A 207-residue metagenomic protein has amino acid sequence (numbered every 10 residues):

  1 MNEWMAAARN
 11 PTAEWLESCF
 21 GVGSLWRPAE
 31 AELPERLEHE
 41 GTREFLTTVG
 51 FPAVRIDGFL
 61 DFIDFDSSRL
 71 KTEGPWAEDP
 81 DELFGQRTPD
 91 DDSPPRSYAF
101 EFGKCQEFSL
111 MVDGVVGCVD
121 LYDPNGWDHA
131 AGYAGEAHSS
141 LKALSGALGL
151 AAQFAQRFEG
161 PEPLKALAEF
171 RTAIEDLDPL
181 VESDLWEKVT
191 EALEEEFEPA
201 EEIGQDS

Functional and structural regions predicted by a protein language model:
M1-P11, V119, G146-L177, L193-S207: Membrane topogenic helices and adjacent juxtamembrane segments
M1-S109, L180, W186-S207: A surface-exposed partner-binding patch
K71, F84, K142-S145, A168: Compositionally biased amphipathic helical and low-complexity segments enriched in hydrophobic
S97-Y98, L110, W127-A130, A134 (+2 more regions): Polyanion-engaging groove/track-forming segments
V116-G160: Compact, glycine/acidic-enriched structural inserts
